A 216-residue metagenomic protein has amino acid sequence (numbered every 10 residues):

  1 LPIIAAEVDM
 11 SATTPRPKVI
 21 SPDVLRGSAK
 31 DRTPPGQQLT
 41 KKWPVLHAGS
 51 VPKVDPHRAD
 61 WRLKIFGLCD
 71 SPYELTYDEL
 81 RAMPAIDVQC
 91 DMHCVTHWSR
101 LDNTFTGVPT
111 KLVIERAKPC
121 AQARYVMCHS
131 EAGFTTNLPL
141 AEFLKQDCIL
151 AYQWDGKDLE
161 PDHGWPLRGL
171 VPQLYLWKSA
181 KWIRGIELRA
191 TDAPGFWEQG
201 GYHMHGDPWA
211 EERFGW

Functional and structural regions predicted by a protein language model:
L1-D9: Short, Lys/Arg-enriched N-terminal segments with co-localized hydrophobic residues within the first ~10-30 amino acids
V8-W216: Structured, non-membrane catalytic/scaffold regions adjacent to prosthetic-group chemistry
